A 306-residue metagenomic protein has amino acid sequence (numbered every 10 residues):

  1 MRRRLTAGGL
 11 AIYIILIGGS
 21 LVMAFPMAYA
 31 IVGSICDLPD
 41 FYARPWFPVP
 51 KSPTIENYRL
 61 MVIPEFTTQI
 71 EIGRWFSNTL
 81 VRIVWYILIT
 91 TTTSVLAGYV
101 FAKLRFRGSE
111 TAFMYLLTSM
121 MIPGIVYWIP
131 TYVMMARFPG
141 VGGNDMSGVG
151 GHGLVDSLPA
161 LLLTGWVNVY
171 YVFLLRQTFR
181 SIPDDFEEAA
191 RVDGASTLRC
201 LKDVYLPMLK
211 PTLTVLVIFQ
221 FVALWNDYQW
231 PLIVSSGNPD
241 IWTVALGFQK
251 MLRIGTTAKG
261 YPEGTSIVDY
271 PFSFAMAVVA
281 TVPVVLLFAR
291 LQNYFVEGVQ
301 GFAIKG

Functional and structural regions predicted by a protein language model:
M1-G306: A hydrophobic, multi-pass inner-membrane permease signature
